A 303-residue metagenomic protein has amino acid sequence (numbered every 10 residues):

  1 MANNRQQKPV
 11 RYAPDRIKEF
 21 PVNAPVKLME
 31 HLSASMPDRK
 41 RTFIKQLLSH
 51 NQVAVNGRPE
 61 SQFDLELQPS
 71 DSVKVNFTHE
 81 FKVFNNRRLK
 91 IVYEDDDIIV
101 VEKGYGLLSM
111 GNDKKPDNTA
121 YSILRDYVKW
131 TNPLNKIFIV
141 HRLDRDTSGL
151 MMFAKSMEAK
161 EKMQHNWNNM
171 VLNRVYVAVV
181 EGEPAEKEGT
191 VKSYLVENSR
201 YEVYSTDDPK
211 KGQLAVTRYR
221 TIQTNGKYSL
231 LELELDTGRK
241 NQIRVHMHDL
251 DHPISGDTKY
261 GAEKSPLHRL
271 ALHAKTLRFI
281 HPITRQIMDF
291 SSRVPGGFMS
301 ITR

Functional and structural regions predicted by a protein language model:
M1-Q46, P209-V216, Q223-G226, D236-R303: Pseudouridine synthases involved in rRNA/tRNA modification
M1-S199, G297-I301: RNA pseudouridine synthases
G57, G226, L231-E234: Short histidine-centered loop motifs in beta-beta connectors
Q62-E66, E232, R269: Short, surface-exposed secondary-structure edge patches
R87, N135-K136, Y176, K187 (+5 more regions): Short beta-strand or tight-loop elements that sit immediately N-terminal to catalytic metal-binding acidic residues
I91, V180, R218-T221, I254: Conserved hydrophobic positions within beta-strands
V92-Y93, D144, V196, R220-Q223 (+3 more regions): Well-ordered beta-strand positions
R200-E202, L277: N-terminal low-complexity/disordered regulatory or targeting extensions
